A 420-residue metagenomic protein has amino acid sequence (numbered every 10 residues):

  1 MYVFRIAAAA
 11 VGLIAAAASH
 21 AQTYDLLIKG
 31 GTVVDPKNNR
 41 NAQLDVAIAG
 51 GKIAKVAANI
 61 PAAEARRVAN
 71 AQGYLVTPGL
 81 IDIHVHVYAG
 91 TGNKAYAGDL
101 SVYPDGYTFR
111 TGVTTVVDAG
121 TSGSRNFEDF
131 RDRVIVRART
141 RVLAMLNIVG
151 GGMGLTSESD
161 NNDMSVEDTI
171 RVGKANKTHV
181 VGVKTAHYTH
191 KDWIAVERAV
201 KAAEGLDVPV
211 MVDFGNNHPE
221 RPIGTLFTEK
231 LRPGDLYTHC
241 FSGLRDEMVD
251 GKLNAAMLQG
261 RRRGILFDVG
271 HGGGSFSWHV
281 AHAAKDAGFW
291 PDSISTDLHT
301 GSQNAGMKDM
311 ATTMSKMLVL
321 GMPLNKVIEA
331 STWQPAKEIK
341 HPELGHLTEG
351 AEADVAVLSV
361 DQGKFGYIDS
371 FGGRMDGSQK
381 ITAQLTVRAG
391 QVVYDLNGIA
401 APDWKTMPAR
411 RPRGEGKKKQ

Functional and structural regions predicted by a protein language model:
R5-A16: Bacterial N-terminal signal peptides
A17-A21: Sec/Tat signal peptide C-region and signal peptidase I cleavage site
T23-L26, V33-G79: Histidine-rich, glycine-flanked metal-binding segment
G31, E352-W404: C-terminal cap of metal-dependent C-N hydrolases
R66-R67, A71-V136: Metal-associated gating/positioning segment near the N- to mid-region
Y103-R131, A138-G154, N176-K191, D207-M211 (+2 more regions): Divalent metal-dependent hydrolysis catalytic cores, especially in the metallo-beta-lactamase
G182-N304: Active-site core of metal-dependent hydrolases
H279-Q362: His/Asp/Glu-enriched, well-ordered alpha-helical/loop segment that forms or immediately abuts the divalent-metal
